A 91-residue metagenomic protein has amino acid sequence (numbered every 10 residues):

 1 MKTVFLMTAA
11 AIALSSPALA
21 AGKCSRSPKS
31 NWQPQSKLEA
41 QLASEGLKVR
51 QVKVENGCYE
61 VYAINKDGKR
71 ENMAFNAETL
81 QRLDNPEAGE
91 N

Functional and structural regions predicted by a protein language model:
M1-A20: Classic N-terminal secretory signal peptides
L19-P28, E90: Cleaved targeting-peptide boundary
S25-V49: Short, non-transmembrane alpha-helical segments in secretory-pathway proteins
L42, E55, V61-I64, F75 (+1 more regions): Conserved histidines in hydrophobic membrane contexts and catalytic metal-binding motifs
K66-G68: Glycine-centered tight beta-turn/hairpin loop motif at sheet-sheet or coil-to-beta transitions
E71-M73: Short beta-strand segments
L80-N91: Short, low-complexity, Pro/Ser/Thr/Gly-rich segments in the mature regions of secreted, periplasmic
